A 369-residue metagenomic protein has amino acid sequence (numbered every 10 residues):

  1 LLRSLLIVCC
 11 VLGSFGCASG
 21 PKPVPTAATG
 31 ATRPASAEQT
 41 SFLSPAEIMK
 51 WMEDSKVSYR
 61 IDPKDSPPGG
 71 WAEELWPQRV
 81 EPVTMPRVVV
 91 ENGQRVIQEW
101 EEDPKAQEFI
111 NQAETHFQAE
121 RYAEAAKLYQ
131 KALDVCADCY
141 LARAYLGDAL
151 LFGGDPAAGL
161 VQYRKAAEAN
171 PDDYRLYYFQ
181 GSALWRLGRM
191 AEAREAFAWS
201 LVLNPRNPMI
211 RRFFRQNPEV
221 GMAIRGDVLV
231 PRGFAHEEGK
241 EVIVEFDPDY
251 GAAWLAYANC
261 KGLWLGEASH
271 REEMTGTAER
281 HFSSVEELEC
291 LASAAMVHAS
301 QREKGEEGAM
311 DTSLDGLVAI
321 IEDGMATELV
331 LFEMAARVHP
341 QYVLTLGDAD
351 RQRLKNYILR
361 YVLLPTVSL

Functional and structural regions predicted by a protein language model:
L75-M85, E99-C139, Y145, D155: Alpha-helical segment of the N-proximal tetratricopeptide repeat
A106, Y140-L141, Y174-R175, P208: Helix-start (N-cap) detector for alpha-helical repeat units in TPR-like alpha-solenoids, especially tetratricopeptide
N111, Y145-L146, F179, F213: Canonical tetratricopeptide repeat
V135, A169-N170, L203: Structural marker of alpha-solenoid helical repeat scaffolds
N217-I243: Alpha-helical linker/edge segments of TPR/alpha-solenoid repeat scaffolds and analogous pre-/post-domain helices
